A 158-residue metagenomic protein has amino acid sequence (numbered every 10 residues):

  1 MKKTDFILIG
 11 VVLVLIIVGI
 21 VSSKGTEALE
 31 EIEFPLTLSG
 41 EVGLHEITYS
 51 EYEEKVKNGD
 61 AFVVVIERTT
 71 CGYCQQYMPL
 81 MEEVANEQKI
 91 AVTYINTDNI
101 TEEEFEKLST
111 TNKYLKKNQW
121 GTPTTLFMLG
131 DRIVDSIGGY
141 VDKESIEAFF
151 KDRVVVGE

Functional and structural regions predicted by a protein language model:
M1-V42: N-terminal targeting signals for export/organelle localization
G43-E46, I90-L108: Thiol-based oxidoreductase modules, predominantly thioredoxin-like and allied folds used for disulfide exchange
L44, T69, Y73-Q76, K117 (+1 more regions): Extracytoplasmic/periplasmic, Sec-exported soluble proteins
E51-A91: Local sequence-structure signature of Cys/Sec-based thiol-disulfide redox active-site neighborhoods
V63-V65, V92-I95, T124-F127: Structural recognition of the beta-strand scaffold that forms the well-ordered cores of secreted hydrolase catalytic
T69-Y73, D98-E102, R132-V134, D142: Solvent-exposed loop/turn segments at secondary-structure junctions within structured extracellular/periplasmic domains
T101-G121: Short Fe-S-cluster ligation motifs
Q119-E158: Non-catalytic, surface beta->alpha helical segment in thiol-disulfide oxidoreductase systems
